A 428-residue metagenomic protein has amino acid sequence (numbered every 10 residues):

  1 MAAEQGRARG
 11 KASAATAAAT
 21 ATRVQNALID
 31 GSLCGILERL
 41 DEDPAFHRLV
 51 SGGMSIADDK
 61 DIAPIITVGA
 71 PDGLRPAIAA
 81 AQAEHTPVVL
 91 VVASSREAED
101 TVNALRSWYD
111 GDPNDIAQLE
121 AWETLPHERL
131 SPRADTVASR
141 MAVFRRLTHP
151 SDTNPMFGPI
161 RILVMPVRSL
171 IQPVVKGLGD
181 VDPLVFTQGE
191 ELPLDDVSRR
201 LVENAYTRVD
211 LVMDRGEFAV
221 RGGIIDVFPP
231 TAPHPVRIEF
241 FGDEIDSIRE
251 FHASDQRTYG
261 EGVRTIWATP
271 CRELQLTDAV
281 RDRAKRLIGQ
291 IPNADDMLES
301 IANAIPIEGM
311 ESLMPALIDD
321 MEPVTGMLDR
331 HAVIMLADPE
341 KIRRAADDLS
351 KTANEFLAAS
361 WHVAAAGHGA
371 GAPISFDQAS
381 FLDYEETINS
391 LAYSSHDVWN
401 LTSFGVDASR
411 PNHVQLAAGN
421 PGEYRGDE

Functional and structural regions predicted by a protein language model:
M1-E428: ASCE RecA-like P-loop NTPase motor cores that couple ATP hydrolysis to mechanical translocation on nucleic acids
